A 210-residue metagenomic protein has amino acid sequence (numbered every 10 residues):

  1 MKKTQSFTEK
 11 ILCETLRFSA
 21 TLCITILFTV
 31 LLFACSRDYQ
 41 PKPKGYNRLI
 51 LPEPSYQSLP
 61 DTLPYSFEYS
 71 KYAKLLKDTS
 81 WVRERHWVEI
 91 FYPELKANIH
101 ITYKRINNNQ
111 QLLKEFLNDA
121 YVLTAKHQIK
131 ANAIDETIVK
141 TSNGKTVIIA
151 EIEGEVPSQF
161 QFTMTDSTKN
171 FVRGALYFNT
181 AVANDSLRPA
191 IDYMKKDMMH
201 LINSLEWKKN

Functional and structural regions predicted by a protein language model:
M1-C23: Short, low-complexity, charge-dense intrinsically disordered segments
L31-A34: C-terminal motif of bacterial Sec signal peptides marking the signal peptidase cleavage site
S36-Y39: Bacterial signal peptide processing site
P43-L63: Post-signal peptide N-terminal segment of mature Sec-exported envelope proteins
P64-N118: Secretory pathway targeting signatures of secreted, lumenal, and periplasmic proteins
L117-R173: Signature of long, low-cysteine stretches enriched in small and polar/charged residues
A175-N210: Surface-exposed amphipathic alpha-helical segments
